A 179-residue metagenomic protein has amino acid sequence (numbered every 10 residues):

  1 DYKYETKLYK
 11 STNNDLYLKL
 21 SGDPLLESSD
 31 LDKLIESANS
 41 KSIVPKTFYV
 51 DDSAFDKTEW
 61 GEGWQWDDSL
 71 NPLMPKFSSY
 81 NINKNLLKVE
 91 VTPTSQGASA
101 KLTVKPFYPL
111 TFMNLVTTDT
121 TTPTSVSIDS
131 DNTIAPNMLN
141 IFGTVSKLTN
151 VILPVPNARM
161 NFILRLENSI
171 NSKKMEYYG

Functional and structural regions predicted by a protein language model:
Y2-G179: Conserved serine DD-peptidase/penicillin-binding transpeptidase domain and beta-lactam-recognizing active-site
